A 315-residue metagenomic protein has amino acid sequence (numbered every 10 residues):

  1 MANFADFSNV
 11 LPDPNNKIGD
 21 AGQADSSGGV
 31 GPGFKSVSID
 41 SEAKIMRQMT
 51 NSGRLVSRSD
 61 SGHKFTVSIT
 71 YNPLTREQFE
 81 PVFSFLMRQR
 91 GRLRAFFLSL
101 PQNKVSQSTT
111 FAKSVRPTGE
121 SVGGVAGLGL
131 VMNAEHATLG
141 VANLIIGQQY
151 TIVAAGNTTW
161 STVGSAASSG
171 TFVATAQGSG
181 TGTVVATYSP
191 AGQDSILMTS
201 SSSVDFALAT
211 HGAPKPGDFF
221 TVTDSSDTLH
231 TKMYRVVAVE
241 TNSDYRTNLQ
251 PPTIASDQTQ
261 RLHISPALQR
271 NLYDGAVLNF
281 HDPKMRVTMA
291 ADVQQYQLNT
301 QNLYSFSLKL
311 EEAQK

Functional and structural regions predicted by a protein language model:
M1-H136, S189-K315: Extracellular/virion structural assembly segments
L74-R76, A154-S161, G178, L268-Q269: Acidic glycine-/aspartate-rich tracts in secreted/extracellular proteins
A137-V153: Disulfide-bonded cysteine-rich modules in secreted/extracellular proteins, activating on the conserved Cys frameworks
L139, G178-G180: Short, composition-biased motifs enriched in small/polar/acidic residues
L144, A155, A166, T175-A176 (+1 more regions): Compositionally biased, intrinsically disordered low-complexity segments
Y150-I152, W160-G164, G170-A174, V184 (+2 more regions): Extracellular/surface recognition and adhesion modules
T158-A166, S225-L229: Short basic/aromatic-enriched segments
T181-T187: Short, mixed-charge low-complexity intrinsically disordered segments
